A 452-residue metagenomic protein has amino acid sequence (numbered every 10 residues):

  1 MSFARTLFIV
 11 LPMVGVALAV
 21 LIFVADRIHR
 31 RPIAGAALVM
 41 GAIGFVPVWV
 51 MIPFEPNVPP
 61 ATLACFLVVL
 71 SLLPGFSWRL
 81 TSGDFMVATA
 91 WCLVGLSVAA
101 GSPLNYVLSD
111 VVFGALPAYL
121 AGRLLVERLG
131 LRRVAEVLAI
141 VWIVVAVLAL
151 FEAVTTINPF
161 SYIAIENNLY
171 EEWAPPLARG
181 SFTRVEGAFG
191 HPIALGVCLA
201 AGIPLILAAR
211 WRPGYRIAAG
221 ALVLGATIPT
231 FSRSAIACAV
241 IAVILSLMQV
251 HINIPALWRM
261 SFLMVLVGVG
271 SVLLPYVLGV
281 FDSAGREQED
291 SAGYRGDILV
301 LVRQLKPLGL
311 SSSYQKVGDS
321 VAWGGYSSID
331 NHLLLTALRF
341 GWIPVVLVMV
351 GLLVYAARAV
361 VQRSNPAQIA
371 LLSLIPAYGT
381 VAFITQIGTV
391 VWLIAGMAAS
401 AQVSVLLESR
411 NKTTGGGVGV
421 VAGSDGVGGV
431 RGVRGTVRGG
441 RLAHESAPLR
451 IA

Functional and structural regions predicted by a protein language model:
V20-L21, I244-L245, W258, R339-I375: Hydrophobic transmembrane alpha-helices and their immediate junctions
I33-I52, P60-L116, L374-A377: N-terminal hydrophobic segments of proteins, predominantly signal-anchor/transmembrane helices of inner/organellar
G35-A36, L80-A90, A121-I157, Y162-I163: Interfacial loop-to-transmembrane-helix boundary motif in multi-pass membrane proteins
G35-I43, R358-F383, I387, V403: Loop-to-helix entry and N-terminal half of a specific, functionally important transmembrane alpha helix in multi-pass
L67-S71, A370-I375, I384-H444, L449-A452: Transmembrane alpha-helices of multi-pass inner-membrane enzymes
A135-Y162, N167, E172-T230, A237-M248: Alpha-helical transmembrane segments of multi-pass inner-membrane proteins
V147, E152-I157, L247-R286, R450-I451: A membrane-periplasm/extracellular boundary helix in multi-pass inner-membrane enzymes that assemble envelope glycans
L278-F340, Y355, A359, R363: Long extracytoplasmic/lumenal interhelical loops at the membrane interface of multi-pass membrane proteins
